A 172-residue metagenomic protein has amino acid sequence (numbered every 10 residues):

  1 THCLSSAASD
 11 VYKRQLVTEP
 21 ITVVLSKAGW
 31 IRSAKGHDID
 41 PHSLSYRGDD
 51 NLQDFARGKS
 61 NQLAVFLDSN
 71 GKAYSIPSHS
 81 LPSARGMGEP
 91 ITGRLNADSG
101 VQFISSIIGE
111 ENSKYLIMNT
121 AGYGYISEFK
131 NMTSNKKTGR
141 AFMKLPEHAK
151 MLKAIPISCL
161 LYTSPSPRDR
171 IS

Functional and structural regions predicted by a protein language model:
T1-A8, Y12, Y162-P165, D169-S172: Single conserved hydrophobic/aromatic residue that forms the stacking wall/gate of nucleotide- or nucleobase-binding
S6-I104, E110: Hydrophobic core positions in small helical hairpin nucleic-acid-binding modules
G29, S33-G36, G122-I126, R170: Aspartyl protease active-site motif detector
P41, Q62, S83, K136-G139 (+2 more regions): A broad, structure-centric signal for solvent-exposed, well-ordered loop/edge residues that line or flank functional
I107-S164, R168: Conserved structured catalytic cores and adjacent interaction surfaces of nucleotide-binding/hydrolyzing enzymes
